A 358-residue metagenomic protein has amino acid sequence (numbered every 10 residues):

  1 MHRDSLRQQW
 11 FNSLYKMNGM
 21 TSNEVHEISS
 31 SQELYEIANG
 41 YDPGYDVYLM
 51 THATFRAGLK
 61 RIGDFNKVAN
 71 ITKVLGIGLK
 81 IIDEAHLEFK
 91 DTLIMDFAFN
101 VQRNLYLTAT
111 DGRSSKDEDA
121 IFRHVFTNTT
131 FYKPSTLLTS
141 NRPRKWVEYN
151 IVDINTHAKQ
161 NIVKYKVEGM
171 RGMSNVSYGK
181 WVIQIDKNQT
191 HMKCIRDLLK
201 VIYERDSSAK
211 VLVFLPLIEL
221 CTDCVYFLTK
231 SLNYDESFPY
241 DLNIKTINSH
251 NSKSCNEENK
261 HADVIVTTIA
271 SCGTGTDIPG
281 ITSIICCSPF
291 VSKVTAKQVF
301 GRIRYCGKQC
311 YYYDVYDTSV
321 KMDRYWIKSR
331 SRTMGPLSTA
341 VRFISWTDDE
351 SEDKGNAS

Functional and structural regions predicted by a protein language model:
M1-K16, P216-C221: Conserved Walker A/P-loop ATP-binding site and its immediately adjacent core in helicase/helicase-like ATPase domains
E33-N39, T222-Y226, S237-C272: Conserved helicase ATPase core of P-loop NTP-dependent helicases/translocases
Y41-Y45, R61-G78: Short basic/glycine-enriched coil/helix segment immediately N-terminal to the Walker B
D42-I62, E258-T274: Conserved two-lobed SF2 helicase motor
L79, E84-W146: Post-DEXD/H (motif II) to motif III coupling segment of the RecA-like Helicase ATP-binding lobe
L138-S140, V152-N155, R196-S208, T222 (+2 more regions): Helicase-associated low-complexity regulatory tails and linkers flanking the ATPase motor
I162-P216, L220-K230: Conserved interdomain hinge at the start of the Helicase C-terminal
S249-P336: Conserved RecA-like P-loop NTPase helicase motor core
